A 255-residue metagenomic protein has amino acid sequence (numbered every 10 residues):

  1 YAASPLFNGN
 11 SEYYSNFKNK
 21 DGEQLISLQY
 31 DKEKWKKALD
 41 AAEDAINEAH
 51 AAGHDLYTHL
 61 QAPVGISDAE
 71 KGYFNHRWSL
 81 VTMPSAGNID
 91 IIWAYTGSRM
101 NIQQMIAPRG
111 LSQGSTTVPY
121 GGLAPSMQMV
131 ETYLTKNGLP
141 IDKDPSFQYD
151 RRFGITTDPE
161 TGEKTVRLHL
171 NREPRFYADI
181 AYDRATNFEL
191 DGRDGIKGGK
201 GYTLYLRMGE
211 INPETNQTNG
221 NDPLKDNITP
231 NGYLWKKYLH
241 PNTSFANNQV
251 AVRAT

Functional and structural regions predicted by a protein language model:
Y1-A2, T255: Conserved catalytic-core segments centered on acid/base and nucleophilic motifs
A3-Q217: An aromatic- and glycine-enriched ligand-binding surface/loop that stacks and positions planar moieties
T165-L170, Y182-T186, D194, P213-T255: Conserved, well-structured interaction surfaces
